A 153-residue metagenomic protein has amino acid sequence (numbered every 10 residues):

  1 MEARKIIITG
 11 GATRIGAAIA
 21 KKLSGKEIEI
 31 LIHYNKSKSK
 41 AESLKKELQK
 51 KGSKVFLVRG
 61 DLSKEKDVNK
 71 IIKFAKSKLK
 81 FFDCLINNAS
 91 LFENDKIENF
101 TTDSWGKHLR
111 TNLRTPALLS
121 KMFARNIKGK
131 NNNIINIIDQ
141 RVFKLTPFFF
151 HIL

Functional and structural regions predicted by a protein language model:
R4, S53-K54, F81-F82, N126-Q140: Active-site loop of short-chain dehydrogenase/reductase
A12-T13: Conserved glycine-rich cofactor-binding loop
I28-E42: Conserved glycine-rich Rossmann-like NAD(P)H-binding loop of the short-chain dehydrogenase/reductase
K38, R59-K70, T102: The beta1-alpha1 cofactor-binding region of Rossmann-like NAD(H)/NADP(H)-dependent oxidoreductases
N88-E93: Conserved NAD(P)H cofactor-binding loop of Rossmann-fold oxidoreductase domains
K96-I97, S104-L109: Substrate-binding pocket helix/loop in short-chain dehydrogenase/reductase
N133-L153: Catalytic loop of short-chain dehydrogenase/reductase
